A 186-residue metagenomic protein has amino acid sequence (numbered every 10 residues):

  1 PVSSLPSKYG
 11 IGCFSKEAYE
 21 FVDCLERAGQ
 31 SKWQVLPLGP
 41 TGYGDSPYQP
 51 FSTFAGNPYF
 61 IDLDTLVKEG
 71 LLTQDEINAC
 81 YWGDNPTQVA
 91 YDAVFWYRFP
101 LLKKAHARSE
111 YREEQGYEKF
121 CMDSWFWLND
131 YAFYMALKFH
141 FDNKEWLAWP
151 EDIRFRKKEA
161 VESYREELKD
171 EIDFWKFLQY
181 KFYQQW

Functional and structural regions predicted by a protein language model:
P1-W186: Acidic/aromatic-lined carbohydrate-recognition and catalytic surfaces of CAZymes acting on diverse glycans
